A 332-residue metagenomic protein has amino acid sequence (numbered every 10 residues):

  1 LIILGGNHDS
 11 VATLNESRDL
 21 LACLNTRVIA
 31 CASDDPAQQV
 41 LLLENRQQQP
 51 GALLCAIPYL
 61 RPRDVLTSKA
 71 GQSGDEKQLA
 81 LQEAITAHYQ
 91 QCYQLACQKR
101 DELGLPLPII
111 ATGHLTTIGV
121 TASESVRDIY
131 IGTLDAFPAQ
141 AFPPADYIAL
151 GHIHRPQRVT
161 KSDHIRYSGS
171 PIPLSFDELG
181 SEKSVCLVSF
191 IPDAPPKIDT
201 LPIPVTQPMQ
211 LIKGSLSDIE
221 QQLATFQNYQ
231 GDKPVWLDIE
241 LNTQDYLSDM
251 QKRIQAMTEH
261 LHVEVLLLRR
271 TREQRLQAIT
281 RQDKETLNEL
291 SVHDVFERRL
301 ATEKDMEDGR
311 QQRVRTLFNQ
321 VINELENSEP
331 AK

Functional and structural regions predicted by a protein language model:
I2-N7, R27-A32, I110-G113, A145-P156 (+1 more regions): Active-site neighborhood of phospho(di)ester-bond hydrolases with catalytic His/Asp-centered motifs
G5-N25, A30, L41, V159-K161: Metal-dependent catalytic neighborhoods of phosphoester/phosphodiester hydrolases
N7-H8, P58-Y59, H114-L115, G151-I153 (+2 more regions): Active-site metal-binding loops of divalent metal-dependent hydrolases
L20, G71, R127, I254-H260: Short, solvent-exposed amphipathic alpha-helical segments in soluble enzyme and RNA/protein-processing domains
A22-C23, T117-A194: Conserved beta-sheet core of the metallophosphoesterase superfamily
C23-G132: Conserved catalytic scaffold of divalent metal-dependent phosphoesterases
E102-L103, Q140-P144, G231-D232, M257-E259: Short, conserved loop/helix-junction motifs that constitute active-site signature segments in enzyme catalytic cores
F190-K332: Accessory, non-catalytic peripheral segments of nucleic-acid enzymes
